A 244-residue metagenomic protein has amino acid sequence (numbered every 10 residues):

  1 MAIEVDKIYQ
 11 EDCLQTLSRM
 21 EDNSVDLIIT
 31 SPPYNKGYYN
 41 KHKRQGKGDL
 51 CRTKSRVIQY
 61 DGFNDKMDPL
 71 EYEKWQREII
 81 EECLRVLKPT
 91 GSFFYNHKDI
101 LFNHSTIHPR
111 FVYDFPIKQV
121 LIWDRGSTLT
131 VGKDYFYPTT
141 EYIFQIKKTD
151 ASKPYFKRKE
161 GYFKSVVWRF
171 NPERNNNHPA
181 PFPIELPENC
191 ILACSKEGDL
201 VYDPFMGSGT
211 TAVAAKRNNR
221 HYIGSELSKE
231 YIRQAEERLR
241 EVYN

Functional and structural regions predicted by a protein language model:
A2-R233, R240-V242: Core catalytic lobe of class I
